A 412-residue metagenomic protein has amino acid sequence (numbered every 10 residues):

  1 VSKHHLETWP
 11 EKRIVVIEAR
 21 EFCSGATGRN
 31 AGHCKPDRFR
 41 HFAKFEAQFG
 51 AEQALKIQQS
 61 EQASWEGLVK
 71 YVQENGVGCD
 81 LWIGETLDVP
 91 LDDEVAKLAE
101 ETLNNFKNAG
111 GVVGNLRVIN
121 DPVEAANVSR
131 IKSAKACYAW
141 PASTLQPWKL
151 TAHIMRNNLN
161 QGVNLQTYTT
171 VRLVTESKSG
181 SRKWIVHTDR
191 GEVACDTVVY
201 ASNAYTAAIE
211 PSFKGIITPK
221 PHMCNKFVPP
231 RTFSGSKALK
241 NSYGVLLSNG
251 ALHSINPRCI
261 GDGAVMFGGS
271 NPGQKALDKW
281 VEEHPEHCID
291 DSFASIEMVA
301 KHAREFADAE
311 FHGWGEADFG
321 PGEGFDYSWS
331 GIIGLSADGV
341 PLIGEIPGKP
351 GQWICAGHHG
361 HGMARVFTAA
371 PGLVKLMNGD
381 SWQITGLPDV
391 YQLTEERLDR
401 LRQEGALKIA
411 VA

Functional and structural regions predicted by a protein language model:
H4-W9, E176-K178, W184, L335 (+1 more regions): C-terminal lid/capping helical subdomain adjacent to the catalytic/cofactor pocket in oxidative enzymes
L6-R29: Glycine-rich FAD pyrophosphate-binding loop
A31-E52: N-terminal glycine-rich dinucleotide-binding loop that anchors FAD/FMN and/or NAD(P) in oxidoreductases
F45-N157: Rossmann-like flavin
I119-E124, V163-W184: A conserved short coil-to-beta-strand element within the FAD-binding core of flavoproteins
A136-M155, G250, V299-F306, H358 (+2 more regions): Mid-domain beta-loop-alpha active-site segment that forms a flexible, acidic cofactor/metal-binding surface
I185-N241: Central helical "cap/lid" subdomain
F233-G348: Active-site lid/adjacent beta-loop-alpha segment flanking the redox-cofactor pocket in flavoenzymes
